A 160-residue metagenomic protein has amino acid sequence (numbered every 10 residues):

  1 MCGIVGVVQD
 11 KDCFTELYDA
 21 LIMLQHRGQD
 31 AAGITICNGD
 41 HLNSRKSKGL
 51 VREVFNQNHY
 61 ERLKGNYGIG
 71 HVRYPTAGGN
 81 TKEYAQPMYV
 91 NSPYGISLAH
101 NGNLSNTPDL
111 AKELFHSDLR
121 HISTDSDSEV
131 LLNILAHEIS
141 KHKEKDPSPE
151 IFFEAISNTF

Functional and structural regions predicted by a protein language model:
M1-F160: Conserved short alpha-helical segments that host acidic/polar catalytic motifs at enzyme active sites
